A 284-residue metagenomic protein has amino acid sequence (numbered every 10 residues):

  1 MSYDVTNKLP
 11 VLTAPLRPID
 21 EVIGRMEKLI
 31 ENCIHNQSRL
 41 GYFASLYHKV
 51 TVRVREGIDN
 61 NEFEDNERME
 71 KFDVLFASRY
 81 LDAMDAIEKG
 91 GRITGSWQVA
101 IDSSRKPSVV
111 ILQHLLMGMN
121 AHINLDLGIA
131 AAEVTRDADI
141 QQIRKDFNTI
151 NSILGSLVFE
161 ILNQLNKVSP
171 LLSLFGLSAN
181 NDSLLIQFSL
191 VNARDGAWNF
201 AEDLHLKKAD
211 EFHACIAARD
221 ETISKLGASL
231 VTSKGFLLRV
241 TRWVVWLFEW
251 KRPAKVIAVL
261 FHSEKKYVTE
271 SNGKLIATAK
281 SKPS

Functional and structural regions predicted by a protein language model:
M1-I23: Acidic, low-complexity proline/glycine-rich segments
V5, Y47-D139, I150, L165: Long acidic/polar interaction regions in large eukaryotic complex-forming proteins
T6, L190-S284: A cross-kingdom marker for long, charged
I19-G57: N-terminal ordered "arm"
E21, R25-K28, S45-K49, L75 (+4 more regions): Charged, amphipathic alpha-helical oligomerization/scaffolding segments
N60-E64, L171-L174, D203: Short, solvent-exposed, charged loop/turn and helix-capping segments that join or cap alpha-helices on peripheral
I129, E133-R194: Short helix-loop boundary/capping segments
